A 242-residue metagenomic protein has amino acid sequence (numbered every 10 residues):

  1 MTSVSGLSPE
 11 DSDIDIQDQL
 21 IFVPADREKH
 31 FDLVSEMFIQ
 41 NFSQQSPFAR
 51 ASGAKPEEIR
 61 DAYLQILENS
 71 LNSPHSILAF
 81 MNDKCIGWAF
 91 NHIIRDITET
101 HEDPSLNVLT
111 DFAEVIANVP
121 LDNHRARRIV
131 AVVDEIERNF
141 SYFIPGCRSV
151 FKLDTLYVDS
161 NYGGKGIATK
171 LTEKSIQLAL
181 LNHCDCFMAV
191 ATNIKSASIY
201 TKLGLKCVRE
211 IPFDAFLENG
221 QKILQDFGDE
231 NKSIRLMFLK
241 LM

Functional and structural regions predicted by a protein language model:
L20-E36: A short beta-loop-alpha structural element at the N-terminal edge of CoA-dependent acyl/N-acetyltransferase catalytic
E36-G53, R95-I97: Helix-loop element at the rim of GNAT/NAT acetyltransferase active sites that forms part of the acceptor-substrate
F48-S76, F90, F140-Y142, I223-L224: Active-site rim helix/loop that mediates acceptor-substrate recognition in acyltransferases
A49, A89-T155, R209-K232: Conserved acyl-donor/pantetheine-binding loop and adjacent beta-alpha core of acyl/acetyltransferases and related
Y142-C147, D159-K170, A197: Conserved glycine-rich acetyl-CoA-binding loop
F151, A179-T192: Conserved GNAT acetyl-CoA-binding A-motif
T155-V158, G164-Q177, K202: Conserved acetyl-CoA-binding loop-helix of GNAT-fold acetyltransferases
T169, L181, N193-L217: Conserved active-site alpha-helix within GNAT-family acetyltransferase domains
